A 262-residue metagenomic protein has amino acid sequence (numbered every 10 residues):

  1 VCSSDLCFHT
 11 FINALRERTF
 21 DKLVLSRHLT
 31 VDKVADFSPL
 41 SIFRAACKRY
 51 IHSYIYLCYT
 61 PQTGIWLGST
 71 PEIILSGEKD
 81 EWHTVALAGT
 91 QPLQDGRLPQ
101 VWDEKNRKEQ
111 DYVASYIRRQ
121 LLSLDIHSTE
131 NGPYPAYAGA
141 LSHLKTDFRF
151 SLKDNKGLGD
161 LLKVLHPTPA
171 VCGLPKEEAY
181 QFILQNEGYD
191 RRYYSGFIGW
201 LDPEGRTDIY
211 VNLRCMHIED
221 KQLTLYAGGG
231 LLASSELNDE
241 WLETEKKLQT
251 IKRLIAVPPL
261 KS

Functional and structural regions predicted by a protein language model:
V1-S3: Short, small-residue-biased leader/transition segments that mark boundaries at the very start of proteins
D5-R16: Structured alpha-helical segments in the cores of large, soluble enzyme domains
F8-H9, D32, H83-Q185, R253-P259: Contiguous alpha-helical scaffold segments within structured protein domains that host functional hotspots
L23, Y54-Y59, R192-G199: A short glycine-rich, hydrophobically flanked beta-strand micro-motif that places a catalytic Asp/Glu for divalent metal
R27, D32-Y112, G205-G228: An anion-binding catalytic pocket shared by soluble metabolic enzymes
H28-L29, T60-W66, I117-R118, P133-L141 (+2 more regions): A glycine-rich phosphate-binding loop feature that marks nucleotide/adenosyl-phosphate handling sites
F148-S262: Conserved hydrophobic core element of enzyme catalytic domains
